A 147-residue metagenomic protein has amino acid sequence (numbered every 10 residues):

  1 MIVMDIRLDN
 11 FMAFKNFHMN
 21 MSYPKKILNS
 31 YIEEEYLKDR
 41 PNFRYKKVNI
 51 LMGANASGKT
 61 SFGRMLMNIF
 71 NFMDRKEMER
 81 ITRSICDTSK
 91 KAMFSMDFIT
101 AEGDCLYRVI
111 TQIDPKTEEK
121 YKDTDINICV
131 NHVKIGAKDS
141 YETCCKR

Functional and structural regions predicted by a protein language model:
I2-M67: Pre-Walker A-like glycine/lysine-rich segment at the N-terminus of P-loop NTPase domains
V3, V48, V109, I128-V133: Extended aliphatic helical segments
R7, S95-D97, N127: Residue-level detector of beta-strand face positions
F14, T100-R108, H132-T143: Short, surface-exposed beta-strand/loop "edge" segments at domain boundaries and coil↔beta transitions
N16-H18, N29, C105-L106, E119-Y121: Short acidic, gly/pro-rich beta-turn/loop elements at beta-sheet edges and active-site/ligand-binding grooves
R44-I50, A54, G63-T117: Conserved P-loop NTP-binding catalytic core
D114-R147: Electropositive, glycine-dotted interaction segments that contact anionic polymers or phosphate-rich ligands
